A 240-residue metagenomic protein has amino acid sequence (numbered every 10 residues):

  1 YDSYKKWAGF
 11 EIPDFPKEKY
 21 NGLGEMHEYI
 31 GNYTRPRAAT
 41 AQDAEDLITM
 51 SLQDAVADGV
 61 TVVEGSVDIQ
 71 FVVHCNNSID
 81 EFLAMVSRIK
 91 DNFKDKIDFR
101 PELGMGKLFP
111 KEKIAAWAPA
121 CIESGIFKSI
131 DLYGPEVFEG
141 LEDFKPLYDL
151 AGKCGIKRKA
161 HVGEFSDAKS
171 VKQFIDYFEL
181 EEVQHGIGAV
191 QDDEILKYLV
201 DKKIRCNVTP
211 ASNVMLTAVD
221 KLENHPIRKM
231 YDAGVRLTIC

Functional and structural regions predicted by a protein language model:
Y1-I156, F165-S170, E182, G188-K197 (+2 more regions): Metal-cofactor-binding active-site regions of metalloenzymes
R158-A160: Conserved hydrophobic beta-strand within the GNAT/NAT acetyltransferase core sheet that lines the active-site cleft
K172-L180: Active-site loop ensemble at the mouth of alpha/beta enzyme cores that anchors a bound cofactor
